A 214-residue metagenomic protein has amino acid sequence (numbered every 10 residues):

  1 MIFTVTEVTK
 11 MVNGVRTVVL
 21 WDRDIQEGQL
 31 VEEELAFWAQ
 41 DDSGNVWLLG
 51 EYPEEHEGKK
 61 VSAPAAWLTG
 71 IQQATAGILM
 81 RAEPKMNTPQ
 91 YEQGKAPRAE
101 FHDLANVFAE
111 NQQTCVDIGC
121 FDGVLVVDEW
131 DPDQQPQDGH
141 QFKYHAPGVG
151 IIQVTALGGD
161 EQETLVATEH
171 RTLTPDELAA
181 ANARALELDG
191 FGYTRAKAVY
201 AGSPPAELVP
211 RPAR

Functional and structural regions predicted by a protein language model:
M1-D42, L49, E55, P84-R214: Acidic, serine/threonine-rich low-complexity disordered tracts
L30, W47-L48, A65-G70: Generic detector of bulky aromatic hydrophobic side chains
V46-L48, G58-V61: Beta-strand-rich cores of mature extracytoplasmic or soluble domains
K60-R98: Glycine-rich (often Gly-Gly/Gly-Pro-rich) flexible segments and glycine-rich loop motifs, frequently accented by
